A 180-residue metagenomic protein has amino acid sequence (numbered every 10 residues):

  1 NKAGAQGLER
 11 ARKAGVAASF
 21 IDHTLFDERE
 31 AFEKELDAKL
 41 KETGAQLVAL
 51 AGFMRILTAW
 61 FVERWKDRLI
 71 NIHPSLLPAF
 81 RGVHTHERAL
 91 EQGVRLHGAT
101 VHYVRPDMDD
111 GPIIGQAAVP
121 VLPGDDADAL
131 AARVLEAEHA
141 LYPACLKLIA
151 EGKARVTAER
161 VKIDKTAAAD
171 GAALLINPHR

Functional and structural regions predicted by a protein language model:
N1-G44: N-terminal glycine-/serine-/threonine-rich beta1-alpha1-beta2 phosphate-ribose binding loop of Rossmann-like
G7-E9, E30, D110, K165-A172: Short, solvent-exposed polar/charged micro-motifs at secondary-structure junctions
I21, E42, E136, A169-G171: N-terminal functional modules and adjacent low-complexity/disordered segments of proteins
T43, E151, N177-P178: Low-complexity, intrinsically disordered/propeptide-like segments
L47, A51-D164: Donor/substrate-binding cores of folate-linked one-carbon enzymes
A158-R180: Short, basic/aromatic-enriched C-terminal tail that caps enzymatic domains
